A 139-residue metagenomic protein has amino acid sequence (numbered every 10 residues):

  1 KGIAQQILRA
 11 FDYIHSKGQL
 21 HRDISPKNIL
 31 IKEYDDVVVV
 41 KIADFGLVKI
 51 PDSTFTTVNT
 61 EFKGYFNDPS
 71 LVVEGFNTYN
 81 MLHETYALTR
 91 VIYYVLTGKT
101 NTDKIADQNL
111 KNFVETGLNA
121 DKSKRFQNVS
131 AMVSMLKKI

Functional and structural regions predicted by a protein language model:
I3-A4: Activation segment signature within eukaryotic-like protein kinase domains
I7-I14: Conserved hydrophobic alpha-helix
H15-E33: Catalytic-loop of the protein kinase fold
K32-F66: Activation segment/activation loop of eukaryotic-type protein kinase catalytic domains
L88-T97: Short, conserved alpha-helix in the C-lobe of eukaryotic-like protein kinase catalytic domains
I105-A120: Conserved C-terminal C-lobe helix
R125: Conserved HRD-motif arginine in the catalytic loop of eukaryotic-like protein kinases
